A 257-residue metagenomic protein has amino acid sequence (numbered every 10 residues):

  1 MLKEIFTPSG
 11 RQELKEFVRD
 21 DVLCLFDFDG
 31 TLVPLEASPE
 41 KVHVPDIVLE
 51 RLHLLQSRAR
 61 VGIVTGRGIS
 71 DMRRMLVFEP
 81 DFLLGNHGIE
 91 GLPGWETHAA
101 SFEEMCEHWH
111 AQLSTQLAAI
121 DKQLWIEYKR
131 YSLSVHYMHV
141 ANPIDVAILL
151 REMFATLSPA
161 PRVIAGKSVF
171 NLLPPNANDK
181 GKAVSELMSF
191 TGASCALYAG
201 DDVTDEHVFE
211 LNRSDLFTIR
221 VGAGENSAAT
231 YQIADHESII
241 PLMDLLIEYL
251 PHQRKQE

Functional and structural regions predicted by a protein language model:
M1-F28, E36-E40, I47, S189 (+1 more regions): Non-catalytic pre-domain segments flanking phosphatase-related domains
L2-E4, D179-E257: Mg2+-dependent phosphoryl-transfer enzymes with acidic/Ser/Thr/Gly-rich catalytic loops
D27-D29, G200-D201: Acidic di-acidic motifs
A37, V42-K129: Active-site phosphate-binding/coordination module
G68-L84, A141, D145-R162: Substrate-recognition/cap helix-loop segment adjacent to the acidic, metal-dependent catalytic center of Asp-based
L84-Q112, I164-A193: Substrate-recognition "cap/lid" segment bordering the active-site pocket of phosphatases
I126-A141, P161-P174: Charged, glycine-interspersed solvent-exposed loop segments at helix/strand-loop junctions that cap or gate access
